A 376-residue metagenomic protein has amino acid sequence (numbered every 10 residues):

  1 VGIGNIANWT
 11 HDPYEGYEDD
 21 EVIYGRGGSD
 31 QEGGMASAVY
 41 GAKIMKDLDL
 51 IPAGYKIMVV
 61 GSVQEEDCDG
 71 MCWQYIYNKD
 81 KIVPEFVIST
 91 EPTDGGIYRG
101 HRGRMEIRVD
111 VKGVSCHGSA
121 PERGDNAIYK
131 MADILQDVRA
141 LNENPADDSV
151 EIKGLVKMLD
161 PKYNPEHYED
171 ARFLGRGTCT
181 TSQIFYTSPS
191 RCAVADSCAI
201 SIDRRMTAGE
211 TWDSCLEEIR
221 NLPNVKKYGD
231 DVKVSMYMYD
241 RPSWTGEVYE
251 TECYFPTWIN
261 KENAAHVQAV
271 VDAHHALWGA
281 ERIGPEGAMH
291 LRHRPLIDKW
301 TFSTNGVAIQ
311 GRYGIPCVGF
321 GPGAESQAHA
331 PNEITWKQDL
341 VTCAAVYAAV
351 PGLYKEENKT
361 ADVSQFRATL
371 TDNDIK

Functional and structural regions predicted by a protein language model:
V1-Y24, D47-G54, G314, A324 (+1 more regions): Acidic/His- and Gly-rich active-site-bordering loop/insert found across diverse amide/peptide-bond hydrolases
G4-D19, P84, R99-D110, D272-A273 (+1 more regions): Acidic-glycine-rich active-site phosphate/pyrophosphate-binding loop
I6-N8, I51, Y98-R104, R191-A195 (+1 more regions): Short glycine/proline-enriched loop/turn "hinge" motifs that connect secondary-structure elements and lie
D19-D20, G41-M58, V138-D148, E356-N358: Phosphate-handling active-site elements
D20-S29, S115-G118, L296: A short glycine/serine-rich beta->alpha loop
E21-V22, M58, E85-I88, T178 (+1 more regions): Structural motif
Q31-E106, A171: Acidic/histidine-rich catalytic neighborhood of metal-dependent amide-processing enzymes
E106-K376: Metal-dependent amide/peptide-bond hydrolase catalytic core, centered on the "pita-bread" metallohydrolase fold
